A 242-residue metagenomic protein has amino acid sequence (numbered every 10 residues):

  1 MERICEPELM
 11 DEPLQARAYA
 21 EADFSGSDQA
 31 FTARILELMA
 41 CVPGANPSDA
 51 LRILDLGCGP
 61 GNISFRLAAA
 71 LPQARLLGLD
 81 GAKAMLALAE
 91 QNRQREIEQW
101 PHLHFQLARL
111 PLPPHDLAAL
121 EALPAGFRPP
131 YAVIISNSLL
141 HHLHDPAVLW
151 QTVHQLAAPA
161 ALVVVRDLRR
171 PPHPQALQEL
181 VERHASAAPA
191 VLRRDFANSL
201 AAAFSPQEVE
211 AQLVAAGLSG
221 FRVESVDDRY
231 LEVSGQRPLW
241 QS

Functional and structural regions predicted by a protein language model:
M1-A18: N-terminal, positively charged/glycine-rich alpha-helical extensions of SAM-dependent methyltransferases
S25-S48: Conserved alpha-helix/loop element of class I SAM-dependent methyltransferases that forms part of the SAM/SAH-binding
D49-G57: Conserved class I S-adenosyl-L-methionine
L54, N62-L112: Class I SAM-dependent methyltransferase SAM/SAH-binding core
I135: A conserved beta-strand element that flanks and buttresses the S-adenosyl-L-methionine
W150-P159: A short glycine-rich, Lys/Arg-flanked "PGG" loop and its adjoining helix->strand segment in the class I
A160-D167: Conserved beta-strand signature within the Rossmann-like core of class I S-adenosyl-L-methionine
L168-L218, R222-E224: C-terminal alpha-helical "lid/dimerization" subdomain adjacent to the S-adenosyl-L-methionine
